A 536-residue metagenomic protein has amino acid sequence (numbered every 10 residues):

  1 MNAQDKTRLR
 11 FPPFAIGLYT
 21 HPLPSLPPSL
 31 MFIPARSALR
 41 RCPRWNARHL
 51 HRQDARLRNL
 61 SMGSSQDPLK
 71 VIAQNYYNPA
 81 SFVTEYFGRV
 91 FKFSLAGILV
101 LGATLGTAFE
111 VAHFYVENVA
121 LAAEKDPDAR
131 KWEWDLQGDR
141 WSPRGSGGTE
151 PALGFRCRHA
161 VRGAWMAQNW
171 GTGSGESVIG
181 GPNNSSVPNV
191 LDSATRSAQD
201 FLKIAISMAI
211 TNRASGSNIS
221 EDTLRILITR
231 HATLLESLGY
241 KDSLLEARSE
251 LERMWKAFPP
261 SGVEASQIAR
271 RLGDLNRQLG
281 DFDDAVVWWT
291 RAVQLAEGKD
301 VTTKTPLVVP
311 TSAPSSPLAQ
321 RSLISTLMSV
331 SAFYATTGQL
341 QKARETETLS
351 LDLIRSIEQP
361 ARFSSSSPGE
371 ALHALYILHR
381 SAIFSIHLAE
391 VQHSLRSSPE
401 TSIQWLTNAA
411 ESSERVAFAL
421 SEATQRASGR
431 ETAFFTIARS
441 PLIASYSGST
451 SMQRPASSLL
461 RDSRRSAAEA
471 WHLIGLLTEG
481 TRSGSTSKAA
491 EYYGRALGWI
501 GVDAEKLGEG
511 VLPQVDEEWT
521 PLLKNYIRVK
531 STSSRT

Functional and structural regions predicted by a protein language model:
M1-F91, T536: N-terminal mitochondrial targeting presequence
F14-H21, P259-V263, G298-T305, S356-F363 (+2 more regions): Boundary/linker segments of alpha-helical solenoid repeat arrays
I72, F93-L105, K203, D242-E250: N-terminal functional module detector in eukaryotic proteins
N75-A120: Single-pass hydrophobic alpha-helical transmembrane segments typical of small organelle membrane proteins
G88-L95, L372, Y376, S458 (+1 more regions): Membrane-interface helix-boundary signature
E117-T346, I354-F363, G369-A374, S381: Intrinsically disordered, low-complexity juxtamembrane tails/stalks of eukaryotic membrane proteins
E250, I377, S381-T536: Fungal C-terminal region signature
A361-S367, A410, A427: Terminal targeting/leader modules
